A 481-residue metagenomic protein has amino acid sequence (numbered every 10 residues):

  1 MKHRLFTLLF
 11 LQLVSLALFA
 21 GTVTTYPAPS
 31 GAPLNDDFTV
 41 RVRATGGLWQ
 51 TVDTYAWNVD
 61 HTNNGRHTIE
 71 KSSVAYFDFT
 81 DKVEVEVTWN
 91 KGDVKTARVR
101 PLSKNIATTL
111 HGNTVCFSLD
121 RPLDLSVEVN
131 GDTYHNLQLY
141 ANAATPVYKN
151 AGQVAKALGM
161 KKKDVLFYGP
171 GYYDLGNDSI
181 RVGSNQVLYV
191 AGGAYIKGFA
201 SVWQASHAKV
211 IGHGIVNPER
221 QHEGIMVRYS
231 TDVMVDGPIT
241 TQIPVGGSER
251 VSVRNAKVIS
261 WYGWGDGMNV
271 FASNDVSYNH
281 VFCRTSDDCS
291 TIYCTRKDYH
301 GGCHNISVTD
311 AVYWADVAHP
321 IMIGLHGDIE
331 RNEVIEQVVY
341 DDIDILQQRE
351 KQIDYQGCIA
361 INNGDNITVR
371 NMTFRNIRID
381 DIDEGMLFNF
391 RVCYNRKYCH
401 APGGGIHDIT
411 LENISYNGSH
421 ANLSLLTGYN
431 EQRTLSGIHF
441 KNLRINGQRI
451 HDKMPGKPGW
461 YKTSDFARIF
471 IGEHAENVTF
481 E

Functional and structural regions predicted by a protein language model:
M1-L9: Bacterial N-terminal signal peptides that target proteins for export
K2, A20-S184, Y195-K209, I215-R220 (+2 more regions): Extracellular "leader-to-stem" segments immediately downstream of a signal peptide or signal-anchor in secreted/lumenal
L8-A17: Bacterial N-terminal signal peptides
W89, L119, V281-F282, V312 (+1 more regions): Non-cytosolic beta-sheet module surface loops
F117-L119, Y173-V187, Y195-I211, N217-M234 (+6 more regions): Extracellular beta-strand-rich solenoid/capping regions of secreted or surface-exposed proteins that bind or remodel
N185-V187, G192, S206-N217, T231-T241 (+7 more regions): Right-handed parallel beta-helix
E219-M226, T240-Q242, Y262-N269, T285-Y299 (+5 more regions): Extracellular beta-strand/beta-solenoid scaffold signature
R349-E481: Extracellular beta-rich repeat passengers
